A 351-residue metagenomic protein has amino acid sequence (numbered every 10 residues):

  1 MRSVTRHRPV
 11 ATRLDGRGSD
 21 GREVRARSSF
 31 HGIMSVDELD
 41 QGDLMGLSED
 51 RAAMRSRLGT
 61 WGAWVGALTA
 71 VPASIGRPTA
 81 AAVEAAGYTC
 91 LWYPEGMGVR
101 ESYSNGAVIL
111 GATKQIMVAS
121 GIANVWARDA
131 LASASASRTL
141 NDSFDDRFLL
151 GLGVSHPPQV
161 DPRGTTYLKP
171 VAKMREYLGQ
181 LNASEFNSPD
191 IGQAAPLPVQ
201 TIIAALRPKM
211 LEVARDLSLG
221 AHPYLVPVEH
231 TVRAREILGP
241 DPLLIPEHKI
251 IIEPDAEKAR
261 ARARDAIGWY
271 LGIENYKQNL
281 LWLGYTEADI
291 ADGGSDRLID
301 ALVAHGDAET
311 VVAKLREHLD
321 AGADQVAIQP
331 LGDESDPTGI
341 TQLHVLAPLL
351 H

Functional and structural regions predicted by a protein language model:
M1-A11: Extreme N-terminal basic, low-complexity initiation segments that serve as generic localization/processing leaders
S3, S19, S28-S29, S35: Serine residues within intrinsically disordered or low-complexity segments
P9, R22-V24, D50, A321: N-terminal cationic amphipathic segment used for targeting or macromolecule association
D15, V24-A26, H31: Compositionally biased, low-complexity segments
H31-H351: Active-site-adjacent structural elements that line small-molecule/cofactor binding pockets in enzymes
